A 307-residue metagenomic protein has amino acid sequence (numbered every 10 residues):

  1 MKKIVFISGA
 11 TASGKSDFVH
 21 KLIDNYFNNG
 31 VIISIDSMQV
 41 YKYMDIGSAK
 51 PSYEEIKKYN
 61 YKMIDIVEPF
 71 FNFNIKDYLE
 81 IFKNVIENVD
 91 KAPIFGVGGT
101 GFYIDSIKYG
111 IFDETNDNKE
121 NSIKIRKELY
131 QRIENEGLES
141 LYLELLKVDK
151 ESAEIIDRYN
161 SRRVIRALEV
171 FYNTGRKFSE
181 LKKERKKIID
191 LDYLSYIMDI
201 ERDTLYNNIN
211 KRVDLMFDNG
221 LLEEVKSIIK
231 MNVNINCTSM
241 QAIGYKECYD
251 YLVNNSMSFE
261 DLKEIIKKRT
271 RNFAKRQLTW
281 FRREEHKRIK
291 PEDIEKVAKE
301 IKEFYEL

Functional and structural regions predicted by a protein language model:
M1-L307: Phosphate/pyrophosphate-binding catalytic cores of soluble transferases and nucleic-acid-acting enzymes
